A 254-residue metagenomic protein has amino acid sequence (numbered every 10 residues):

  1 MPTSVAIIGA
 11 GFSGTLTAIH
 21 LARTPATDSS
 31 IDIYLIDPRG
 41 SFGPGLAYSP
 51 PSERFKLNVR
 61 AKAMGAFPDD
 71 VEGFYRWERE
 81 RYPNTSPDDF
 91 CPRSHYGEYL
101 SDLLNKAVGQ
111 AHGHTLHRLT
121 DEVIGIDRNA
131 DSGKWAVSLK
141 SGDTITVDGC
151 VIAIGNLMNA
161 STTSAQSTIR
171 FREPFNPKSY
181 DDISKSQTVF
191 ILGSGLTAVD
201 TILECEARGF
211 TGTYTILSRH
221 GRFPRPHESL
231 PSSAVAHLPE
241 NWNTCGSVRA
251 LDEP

Functional and structural regions predicted by a protein language model:
M1-V5: Extreme N-terminal starter segment of soluble prokaryotic enzymes
I7, G11-S41, V151-P254: Rossmann-like dinucleotide-binding core of oxidoreductases
I36-D102, L217-P254: Glycine-rich active-site loop/strand segments that organize a redox cofactor
G97-H117: Helical element adjacent to the flavin cofactor pocket in flavoenzyme catalytic cores
H117-L119, T215: General small-molecule cofactor/ligand-binding pocket signal
L119-G133: A conserved short coil-to-beta-strand element within the FAD-binding core of flavoproteins
W135-L139: Generic recognition of long tandem-repeat/solenoid scaffolds
K140-G149, S184: Core beta-strand elements of the Rossmann-like FAD/NAD(P) dinucleotide-binding domain in flavoenzyme oxidoreductases
